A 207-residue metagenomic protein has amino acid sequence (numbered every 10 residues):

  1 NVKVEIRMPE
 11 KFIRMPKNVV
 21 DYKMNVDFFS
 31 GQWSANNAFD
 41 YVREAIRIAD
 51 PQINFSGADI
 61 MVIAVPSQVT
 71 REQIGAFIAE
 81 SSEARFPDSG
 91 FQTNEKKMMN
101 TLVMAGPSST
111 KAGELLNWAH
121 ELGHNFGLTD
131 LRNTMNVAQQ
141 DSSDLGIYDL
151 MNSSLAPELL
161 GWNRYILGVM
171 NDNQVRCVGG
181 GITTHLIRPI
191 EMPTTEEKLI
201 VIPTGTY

Functional and structural regions predicted by a protein language model:
N1-E95: Active-site-proximal segments of metallohydrolase catalytic domains
F55, I60, Q68-Y207: Extracellular hydrolytic enzyme modules, especially secreted metalloproteases of the metzincin/thermolysin-like class
